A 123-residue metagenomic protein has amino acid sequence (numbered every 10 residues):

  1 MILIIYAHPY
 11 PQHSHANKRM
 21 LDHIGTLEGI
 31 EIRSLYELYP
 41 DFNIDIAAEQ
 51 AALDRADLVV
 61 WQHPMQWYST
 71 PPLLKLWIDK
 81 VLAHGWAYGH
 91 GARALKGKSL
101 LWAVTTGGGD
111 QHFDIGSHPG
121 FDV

Functional and structural regions predicted by a protein language model:
M1-I30: N-terminal beta1-alpha1 ligand-phosphate binding loop
Y6, S34, V104: Pocket-edge structural micro-motifs
Y6-P9, E37, H63: Short glycine-centered, acidic/aromatic-flanked micro-motifs in structured strand/loop junctions that mark active-site
P11-Q12, Y39-D41, G109: Flexible, glycine-rich phosphate/dinucleotide-binding loops and adjacent beta-alpha linkers at cofactor/substrate
H13-S14, F42, T70-P71: Alpha-helix N-cap/helix-start motif
G29-F42: A short beta-strand-loop structural module common to alpha/beta enzyme folds
N43-A47: Structural motif corresponding to alpha-helix initiation and N-cap regions
A48-V123: Helix-loop-strand module that forms the ligand-binding subsite of alpha/beta enzymes
